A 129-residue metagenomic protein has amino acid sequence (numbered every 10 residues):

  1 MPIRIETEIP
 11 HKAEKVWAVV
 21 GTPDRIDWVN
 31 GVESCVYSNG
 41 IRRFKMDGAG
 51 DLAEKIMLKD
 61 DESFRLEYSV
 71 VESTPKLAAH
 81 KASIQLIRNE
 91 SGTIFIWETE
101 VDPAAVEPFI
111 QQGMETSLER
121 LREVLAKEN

Functional and structural regions predicted by a protein language model:
M1-V36: Hydrophobic ligand-binding cavity/cleft-lining segments
T7, L52-L58, H80-R88: Hydrophobic/aromatic beta-strand elements that line small-molecule binding cavities or substrate pockets in beta-rich
I9-H11, D47, D61, R88-E90: A generic beta-sheet turn/junction motif
I9-H11, M46, V70, T99-V101: Short beta-strand-to-loop capping motifs
D24-P75, I94-F95: Glycine-rich portal/gate segments that line the openings of hydrophobic small-molecule binding cavities
E72-V124, N129: Beta-strand/loop substructures that line and gate deep hydrophobic ligand-binding cavities in soluble
